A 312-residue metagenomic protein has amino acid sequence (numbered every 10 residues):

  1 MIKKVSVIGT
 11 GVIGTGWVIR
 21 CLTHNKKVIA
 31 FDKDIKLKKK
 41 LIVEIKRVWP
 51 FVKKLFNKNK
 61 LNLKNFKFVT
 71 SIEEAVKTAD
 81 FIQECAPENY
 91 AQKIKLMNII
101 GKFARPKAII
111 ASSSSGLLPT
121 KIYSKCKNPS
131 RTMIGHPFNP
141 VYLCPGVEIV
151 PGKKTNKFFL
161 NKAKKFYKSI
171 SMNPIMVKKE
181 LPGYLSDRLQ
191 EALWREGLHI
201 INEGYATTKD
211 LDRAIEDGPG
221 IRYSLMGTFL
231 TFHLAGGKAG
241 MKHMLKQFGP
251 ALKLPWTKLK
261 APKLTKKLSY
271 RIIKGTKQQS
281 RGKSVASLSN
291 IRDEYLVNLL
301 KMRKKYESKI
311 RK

Functional and structural regions predicted by a protein language model:
M1-L55: NAD(P)+-binding Rossmann beta1-loop-alpha1 motif at the extreme N-terminus of oxidoreductases
I2, H24, M172, M176-K178 (+2 more regions): NAD(P)-dependent Rossmann-like dehydrogenase/reductase catalytic/cofactor-binding core
G16, V141-V150, I170, I175 (+2 more regions): Active-site-proximal catalytic alpha-helix in oxidoreductases
V28, I82, I110-A111, T132: Hydrophobic/aromatic residues located in beta-strands of well-ordered beta-sheets within soluble catalytic
K33, F51-I109, L117: Rossmann-like NAD(P)-binding element
S112-K179, G183, D187: Rossmann-fold dinucleotide-binding core
